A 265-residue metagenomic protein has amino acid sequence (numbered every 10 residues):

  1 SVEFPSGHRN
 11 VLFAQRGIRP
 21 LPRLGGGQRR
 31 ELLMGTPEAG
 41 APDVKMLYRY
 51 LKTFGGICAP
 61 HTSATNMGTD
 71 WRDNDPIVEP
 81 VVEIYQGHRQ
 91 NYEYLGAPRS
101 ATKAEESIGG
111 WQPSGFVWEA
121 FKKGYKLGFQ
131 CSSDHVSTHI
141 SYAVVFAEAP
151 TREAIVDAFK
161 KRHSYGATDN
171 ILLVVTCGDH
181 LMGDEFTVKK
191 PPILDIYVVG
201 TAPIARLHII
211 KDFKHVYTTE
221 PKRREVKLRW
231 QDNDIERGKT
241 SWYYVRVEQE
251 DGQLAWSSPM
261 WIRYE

Functional and structural regions predicted by a protein language model:
S1-E265: Extended, charged catalytic domains and RNA/DNA-binding interfaces, predominantly in divalent-metal-using enzymes
